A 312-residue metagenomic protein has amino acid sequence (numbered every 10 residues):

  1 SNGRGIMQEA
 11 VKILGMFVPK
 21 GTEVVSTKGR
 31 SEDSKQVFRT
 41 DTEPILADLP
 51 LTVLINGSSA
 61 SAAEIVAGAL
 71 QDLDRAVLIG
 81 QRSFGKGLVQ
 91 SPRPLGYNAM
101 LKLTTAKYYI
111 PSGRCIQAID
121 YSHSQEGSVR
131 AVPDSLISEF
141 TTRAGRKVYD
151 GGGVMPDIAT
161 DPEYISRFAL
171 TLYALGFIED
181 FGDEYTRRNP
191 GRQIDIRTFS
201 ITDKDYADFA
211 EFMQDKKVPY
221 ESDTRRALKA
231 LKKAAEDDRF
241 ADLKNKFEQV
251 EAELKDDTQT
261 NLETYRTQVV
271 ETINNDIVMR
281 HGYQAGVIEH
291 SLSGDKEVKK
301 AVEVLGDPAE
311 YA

Functional and structural regions predicted by a protein language model:
S1, F17, L51, L70 (+3 more regions): Terminal peptide-recognition signature
S1-G5, V287: Conserved short loop/turn motifs at secondary-structure junctions
R4, L14-V24, K28, I55-S59 (+9 more regions): Sec/Tat-exported extracytoplasmic proteins
R4-S61, L88-P94, Y109: Gly/Ser/Thr-rich loop/hinge elements
M7, V11, A60-A67, K102 (+1 more regions): Amphipathic alpha-helical transducer elements in NTP-driven molecular machines
A62, D74-R75, I79-Q81, G85-R146 (+1 more regions): Polar, glycine-rich mid-to-C-terminal structural blocks that act as macromolecule-binding/assembly scaffolds
G68-A69, S91: Short helices/loops that flank or line small-molecule/ion binding pockets
C115-I116, D120-A312: Conserved functional hotspot residues or short segments at active or partner-binding sites across diverse domains
